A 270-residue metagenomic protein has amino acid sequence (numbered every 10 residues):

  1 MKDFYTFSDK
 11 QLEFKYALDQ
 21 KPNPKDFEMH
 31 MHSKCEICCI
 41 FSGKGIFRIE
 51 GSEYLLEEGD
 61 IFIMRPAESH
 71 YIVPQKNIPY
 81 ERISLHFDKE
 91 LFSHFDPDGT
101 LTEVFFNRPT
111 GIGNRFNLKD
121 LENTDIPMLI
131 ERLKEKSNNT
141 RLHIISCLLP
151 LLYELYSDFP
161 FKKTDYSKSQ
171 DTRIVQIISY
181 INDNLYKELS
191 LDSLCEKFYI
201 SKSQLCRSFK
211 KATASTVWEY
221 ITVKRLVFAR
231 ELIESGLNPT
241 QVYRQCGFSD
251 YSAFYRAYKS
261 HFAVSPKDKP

Functional and structural regions predicted by a protein language model:
M1, Q245, Y255-P270: …primarily DNA-binding HTH/wHTH and HhH modules…
M1-E57, I61, E68, K76 (+2 more regions): Generic protein-terminus/edge-of-domain signal
M1-Q20, P66-E135, Y153-P160: A hydrophobic/aromatic-rich effector-binding and dimerization subdomain of bacterial HTH-type transcriptional regulators
G59, Q204-L205, F209, A253-F254 (+1 more regions): Short hydrophobic/aromatic patch on the recognition helix
E135-P150: All-alpha amphipathic helical-bundle segments outside canonical DNA-binding/catalytic cores that form hydrophobic
S179, D183, E188, D192 (+1 more regions): Terminal helix-turn-helix DNA-binding modules in bacterial transcription factors
R207-S208, E219, E231, R256-A257 (+1 more regions): DNA-binding alpha-helical recognition surfaces that contact promoter or target DNA
